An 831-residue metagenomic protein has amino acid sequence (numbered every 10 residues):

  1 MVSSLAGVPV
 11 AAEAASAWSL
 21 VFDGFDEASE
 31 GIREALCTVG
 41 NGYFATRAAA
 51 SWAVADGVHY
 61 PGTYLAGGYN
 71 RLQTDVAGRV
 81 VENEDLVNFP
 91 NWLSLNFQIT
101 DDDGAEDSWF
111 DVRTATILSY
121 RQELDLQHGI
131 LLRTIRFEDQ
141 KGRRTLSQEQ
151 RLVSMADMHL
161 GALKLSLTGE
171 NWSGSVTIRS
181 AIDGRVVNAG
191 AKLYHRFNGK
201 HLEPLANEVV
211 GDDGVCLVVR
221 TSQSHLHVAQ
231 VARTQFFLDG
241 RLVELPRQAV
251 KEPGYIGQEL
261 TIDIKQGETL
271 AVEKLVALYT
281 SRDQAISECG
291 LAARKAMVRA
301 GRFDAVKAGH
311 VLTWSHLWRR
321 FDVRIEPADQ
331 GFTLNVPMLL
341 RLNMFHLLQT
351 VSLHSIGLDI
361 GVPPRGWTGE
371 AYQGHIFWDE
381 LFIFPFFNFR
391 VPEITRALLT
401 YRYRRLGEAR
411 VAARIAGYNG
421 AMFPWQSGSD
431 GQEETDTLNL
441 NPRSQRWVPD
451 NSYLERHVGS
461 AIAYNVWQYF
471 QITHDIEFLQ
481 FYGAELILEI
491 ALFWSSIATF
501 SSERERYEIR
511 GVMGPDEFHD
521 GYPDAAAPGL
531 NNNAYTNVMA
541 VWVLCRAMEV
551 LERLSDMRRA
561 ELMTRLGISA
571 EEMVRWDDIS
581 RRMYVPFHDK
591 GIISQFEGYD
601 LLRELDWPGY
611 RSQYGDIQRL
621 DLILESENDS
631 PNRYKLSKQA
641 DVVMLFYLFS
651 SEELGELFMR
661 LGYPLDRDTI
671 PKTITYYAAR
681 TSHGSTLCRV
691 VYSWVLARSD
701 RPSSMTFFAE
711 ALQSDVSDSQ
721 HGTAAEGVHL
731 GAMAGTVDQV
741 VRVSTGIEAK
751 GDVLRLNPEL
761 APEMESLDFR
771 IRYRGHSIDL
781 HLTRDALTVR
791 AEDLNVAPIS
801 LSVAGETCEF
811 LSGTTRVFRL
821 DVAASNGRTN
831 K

Functional and structural regions predicted by a protein language model:
V2-Y372, E627-N628, N826-K831: Acidic/polar, glycine-enriched structural segments that form the non-catalytic walls/loops of the carbohydrate-binding
S29-Y64, N70-R71, I383, E434 (+7 more regions): C-terminal capping/lid segments that line or modulate ligand- or cofactor-binding pockets
V81-Q140, L146, L657-S682, T686 (+1 more regions): Non-catalytic C-terminal accessory modules of carbohydrate-active enzymes
W172, R282-D283, R324-I325, V466-A484 (+2 more regions): Inter-helical turn/loop segments and adjacent helix faces that build the functional surface of alpha-helical bundle
N335-F345, L399-L440, T473-N533, V538 (+1 more regions): Active-site acid/base region of carbohydrate-active enzymes
V351-T368, E393-Y464, F470, E477-F481 (+4 more regions): Helix-terminus loop motifs that line ligand-binding clefts
S352-G361, Y372-W378, A413-R414, S502-A527 (+3 more regions): Aromatic-lined, polymer-binding surfaces characteristic of secreted/periplasmic polysaccharide-degrading enzymes
Q373-F382, F386-R405, C545, E549-R553 (+1 more regions): Active-site core of glycosidic bond-cleaving carbohydrate-active enzymes
